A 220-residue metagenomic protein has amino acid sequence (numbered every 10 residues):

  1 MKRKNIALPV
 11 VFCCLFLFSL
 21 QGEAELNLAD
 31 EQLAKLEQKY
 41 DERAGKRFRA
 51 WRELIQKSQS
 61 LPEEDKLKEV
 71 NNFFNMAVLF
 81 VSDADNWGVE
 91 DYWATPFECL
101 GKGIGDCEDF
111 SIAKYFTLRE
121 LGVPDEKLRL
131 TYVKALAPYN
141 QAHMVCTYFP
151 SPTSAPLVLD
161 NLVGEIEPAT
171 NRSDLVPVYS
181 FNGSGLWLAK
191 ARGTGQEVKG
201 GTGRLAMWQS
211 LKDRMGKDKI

Functional and structural regions predicted by a protein language model:
M1-P9: Bacterial N-terminal signal peptides that target proteins for export
N5, S19-G22: Intrinsic disorder/low-complexity detector
P9-L17: Bacterial N-terminal signal peptides
G22-I220: A structural boundary/capping signal
